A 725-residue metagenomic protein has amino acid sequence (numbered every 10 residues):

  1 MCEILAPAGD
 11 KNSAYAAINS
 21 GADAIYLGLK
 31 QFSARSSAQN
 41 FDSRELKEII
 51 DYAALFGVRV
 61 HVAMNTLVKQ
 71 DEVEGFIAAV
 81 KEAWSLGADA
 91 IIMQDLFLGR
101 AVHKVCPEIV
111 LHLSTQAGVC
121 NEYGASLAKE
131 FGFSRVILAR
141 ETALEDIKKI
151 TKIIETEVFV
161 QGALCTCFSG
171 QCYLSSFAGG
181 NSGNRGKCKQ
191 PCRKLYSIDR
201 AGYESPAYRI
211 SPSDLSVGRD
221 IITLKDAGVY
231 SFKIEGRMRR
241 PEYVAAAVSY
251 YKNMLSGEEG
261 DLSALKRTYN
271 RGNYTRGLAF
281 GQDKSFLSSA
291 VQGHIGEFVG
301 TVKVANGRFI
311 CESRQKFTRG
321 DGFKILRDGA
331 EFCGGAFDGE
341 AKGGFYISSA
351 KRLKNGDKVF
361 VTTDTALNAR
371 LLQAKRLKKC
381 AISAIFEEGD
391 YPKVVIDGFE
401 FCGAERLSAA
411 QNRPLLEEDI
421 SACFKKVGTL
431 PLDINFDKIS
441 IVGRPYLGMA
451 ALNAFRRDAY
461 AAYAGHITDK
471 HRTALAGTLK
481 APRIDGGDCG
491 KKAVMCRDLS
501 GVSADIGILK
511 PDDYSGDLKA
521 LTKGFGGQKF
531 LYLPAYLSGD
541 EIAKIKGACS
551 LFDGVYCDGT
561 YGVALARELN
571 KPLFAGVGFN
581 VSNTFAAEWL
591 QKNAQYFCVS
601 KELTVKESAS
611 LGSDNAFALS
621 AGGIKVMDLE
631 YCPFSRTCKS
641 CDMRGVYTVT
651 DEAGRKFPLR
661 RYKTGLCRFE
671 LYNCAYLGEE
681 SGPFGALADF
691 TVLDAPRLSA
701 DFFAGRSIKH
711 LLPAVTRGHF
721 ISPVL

Functional and structural regions predicted by a protein language model:
M1-V119, Y123, I137, E141-S231 (+1 more regions): Active-site pocket-lining/capping segments in soluble small-molecule metabolic enzymes
G132-F133: As written
